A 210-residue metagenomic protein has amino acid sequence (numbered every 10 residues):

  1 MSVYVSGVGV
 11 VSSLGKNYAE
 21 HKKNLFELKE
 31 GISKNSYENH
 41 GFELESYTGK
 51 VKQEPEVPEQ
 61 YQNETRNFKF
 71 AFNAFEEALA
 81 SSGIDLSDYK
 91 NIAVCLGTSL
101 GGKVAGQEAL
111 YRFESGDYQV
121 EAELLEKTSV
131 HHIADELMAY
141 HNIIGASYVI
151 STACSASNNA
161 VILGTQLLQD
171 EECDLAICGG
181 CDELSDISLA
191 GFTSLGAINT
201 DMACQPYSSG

Functional and structural regions predicted by a protein language model:
M1-A146, Q166, S185, S194-G210: Conserved "HGTGT" condensation-loop signature of ketosynthase/thiolase-family condensing enzymes that catalyze
Y89, C173-D174: Short, high-confidence coil segments that cap the C-terminus of an alpha-helix and link into the following beta-strand
A146-T152: Short loop-beta-helix segment that forms the pyridoxal 5′-phosphate
S157: Short conserved active-site loop signatures built around small residues
A160: Active-site histidine-anchored catalytic micro-motif
L163: Internal active-site segments that recognize and position negatively charged phosphoryl groups and nucleotide moieties
L168-E172: Basic phosphate/pyrophosphate-binding loop/patch that engages nucleotide-derived ligands
G179: Conserved residues at the C-terminal ends of beta-strands
